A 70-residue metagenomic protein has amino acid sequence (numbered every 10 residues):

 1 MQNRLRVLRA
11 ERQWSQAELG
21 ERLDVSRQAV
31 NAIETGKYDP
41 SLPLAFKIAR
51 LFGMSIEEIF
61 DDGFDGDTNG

Functional and structural regions predicted by a protein language model:
N3-R22: Short basic helix-loop element that most often maps to the first helix and adjoining turn of HTH DNA-binding modules
V25-Y38: Recognition helix of helix-turn-helix/homeodomain-like DNA-binding domains that insert into the DNA major groove
K37-K47, G66: Short, basic-rich loop-to-helix N-cap that marks the start of a DNA-contacting helix
P43-E58: DNA major-groove recognition helix of helix-turn-helix/homeodomain DNA-binding modules
R50, F60-G70: Short, charged recognition helix plus adjacent turn of helix-turn-helix-like nucleic-acid-binding domains
